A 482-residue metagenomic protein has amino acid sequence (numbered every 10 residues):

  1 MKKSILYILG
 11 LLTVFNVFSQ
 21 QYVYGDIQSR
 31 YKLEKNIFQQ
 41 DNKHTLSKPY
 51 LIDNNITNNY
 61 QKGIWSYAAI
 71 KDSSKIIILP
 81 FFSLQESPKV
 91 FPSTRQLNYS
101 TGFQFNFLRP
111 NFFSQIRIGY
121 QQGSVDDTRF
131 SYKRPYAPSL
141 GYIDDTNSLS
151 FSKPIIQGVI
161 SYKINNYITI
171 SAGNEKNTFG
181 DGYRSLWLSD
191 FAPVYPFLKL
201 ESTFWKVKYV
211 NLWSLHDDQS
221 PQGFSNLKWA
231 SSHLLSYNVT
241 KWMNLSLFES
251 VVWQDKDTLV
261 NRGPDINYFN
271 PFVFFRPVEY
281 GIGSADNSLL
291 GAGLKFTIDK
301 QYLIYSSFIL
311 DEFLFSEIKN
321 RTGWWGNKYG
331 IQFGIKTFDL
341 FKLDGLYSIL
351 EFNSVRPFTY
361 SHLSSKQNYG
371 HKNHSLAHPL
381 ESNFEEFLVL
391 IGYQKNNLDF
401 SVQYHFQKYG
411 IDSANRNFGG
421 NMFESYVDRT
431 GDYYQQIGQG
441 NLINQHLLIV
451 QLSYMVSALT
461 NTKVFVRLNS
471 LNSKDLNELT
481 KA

Functional and structural regions predicted by a protein language model:
M1-S4: Positively charged n-region of N-terminal signal peptides that target proteins for export
L6-Y7, E34: General helical structural elements
Y7, V17-F18, E175: Cleavable N-terminal signal peptides
Y7-I8, D26: Short helix-onset patch at the extreme N-terminus, typifying the N->h transition of secretory signal peptides
Q21-N244, E249-D255, N320-I331, K336-N383: Outer-membrane beta-barrel channel domains
K153, M243-V251, K256-A482: Exposed, low-structure sequence patches enriched in small/polar residues
